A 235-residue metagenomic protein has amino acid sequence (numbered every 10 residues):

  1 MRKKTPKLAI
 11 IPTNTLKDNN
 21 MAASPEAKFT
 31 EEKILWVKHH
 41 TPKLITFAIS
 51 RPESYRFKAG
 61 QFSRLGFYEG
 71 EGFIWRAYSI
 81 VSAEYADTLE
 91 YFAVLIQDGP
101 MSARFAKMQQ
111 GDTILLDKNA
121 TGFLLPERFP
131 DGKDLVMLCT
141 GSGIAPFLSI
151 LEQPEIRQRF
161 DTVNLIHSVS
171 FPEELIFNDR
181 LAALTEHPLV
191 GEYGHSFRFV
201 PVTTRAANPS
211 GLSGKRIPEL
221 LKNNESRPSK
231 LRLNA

Functional and structural regions predicted by a protein language model:
R2-P6, N14-N20, S24-T30, I166 (+1 more regions): Reductase modules of NAD(P)H-dependent flavoproteins
N14, N19-D112, R205: Ferredoxin-reductase
E71-Y78, T121-F129: Short, Lys/Arg- and Gly-enriched loop/turn segments at beta-strand edges
T113-L125, E219-N224: Helix-loop module immediately N-terminal to the HCX5R catalytic loop in PTP-like cysteine phosphatase domains
L135-L138: Conserved beta-strand elements of the Class I
T140-A145: Ser/Thr-glycine-rich phosphate-binding loops at phosphate-binding pockets of nucleotides, nucleotide cofactors
P146-I156: Histidine-anchored nucleotide/phosphate-binding helix
R157-D161: Conserved S-adenosyl-L-methionine
